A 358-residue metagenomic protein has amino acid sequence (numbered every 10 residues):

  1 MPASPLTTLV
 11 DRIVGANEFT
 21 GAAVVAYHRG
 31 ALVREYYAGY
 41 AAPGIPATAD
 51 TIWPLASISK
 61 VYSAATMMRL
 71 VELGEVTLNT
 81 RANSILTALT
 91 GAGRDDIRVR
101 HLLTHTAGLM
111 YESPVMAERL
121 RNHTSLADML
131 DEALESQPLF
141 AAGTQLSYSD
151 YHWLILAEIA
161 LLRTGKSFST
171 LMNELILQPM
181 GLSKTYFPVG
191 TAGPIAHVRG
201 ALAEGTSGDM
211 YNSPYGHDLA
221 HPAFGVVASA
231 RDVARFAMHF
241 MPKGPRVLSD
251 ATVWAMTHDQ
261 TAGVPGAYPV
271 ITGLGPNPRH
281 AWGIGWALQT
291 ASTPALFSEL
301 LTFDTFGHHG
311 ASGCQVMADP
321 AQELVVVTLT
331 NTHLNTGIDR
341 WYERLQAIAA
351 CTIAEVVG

Functional and structural regions predicted by a protein language model:
P2-L55, T77-T80, D339: Short, conserved catalytic-motif segment at the N-terminal edge
T7-D11, G30, I52-N79, L156-L161 (+2 more regions): Active-site SXXK
T20-A22, S167, D304, S312-Q315: Short loop/turn microsegments at loop-to-beta-strand junctions
Y27, D319-P320: Short, acidic, Ser/Thr-enriched surface-loop or helix-capping motifs
V33-Y36, G313-M317, E323-T332: Short, well-ordered beta-strand elements
T77-A92: Short, glycine/proline-biased beta-turn/loop segments that scaffold the active-site neighborhood
A92-F303: Short, surface-exposed loop or secondary-structure junction motifs that flank catalytic or metal-binding residues
T332-G358: Generic C-terminus detector
